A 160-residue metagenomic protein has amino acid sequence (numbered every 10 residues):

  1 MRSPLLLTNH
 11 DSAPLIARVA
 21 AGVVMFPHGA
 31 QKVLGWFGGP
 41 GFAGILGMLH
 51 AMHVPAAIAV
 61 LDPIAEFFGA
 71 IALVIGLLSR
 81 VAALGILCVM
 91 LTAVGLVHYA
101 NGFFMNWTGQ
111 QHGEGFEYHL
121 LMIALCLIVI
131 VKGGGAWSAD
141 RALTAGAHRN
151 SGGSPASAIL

Functional and structural regions predicted by a protein language model:
M1-L34, A56-I64, F68-L160: Extended, low-polarity transmembrane helix blocks
L34-V54: Membrane-interface interhelical connector segments
